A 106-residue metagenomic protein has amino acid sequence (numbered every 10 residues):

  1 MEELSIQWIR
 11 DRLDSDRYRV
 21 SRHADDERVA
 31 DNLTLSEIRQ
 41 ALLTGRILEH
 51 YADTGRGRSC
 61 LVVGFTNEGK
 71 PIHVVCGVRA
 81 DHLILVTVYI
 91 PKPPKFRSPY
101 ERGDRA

Functional and structural regions predicted by a protein language model:
M1-A106: Ribonuclease/tRNase effector modules and their secretory precursors
